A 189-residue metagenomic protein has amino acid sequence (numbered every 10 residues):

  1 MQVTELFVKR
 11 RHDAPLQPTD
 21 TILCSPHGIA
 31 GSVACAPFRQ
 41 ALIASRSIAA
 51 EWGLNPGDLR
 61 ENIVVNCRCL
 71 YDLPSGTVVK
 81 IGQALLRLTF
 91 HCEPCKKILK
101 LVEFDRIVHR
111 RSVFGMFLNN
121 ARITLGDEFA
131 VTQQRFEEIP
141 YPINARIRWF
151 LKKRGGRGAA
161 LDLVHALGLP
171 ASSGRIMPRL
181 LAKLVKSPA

Functional and structural regions predicted by a protein language model:
M1-C92, R122, F136-I143, W149-G158 (+1 more regions): Electropositive, beta-rich accessory/interaction domains or terminal extensions that provide binding surfaces
W52-N62, K97-S112: Short, basic/aromatic beta-hairpin or loop at an interaction surface
R87-T89, D105-L118: Active-site scaffold segments
L99, D127, Y141-P142: Short, charged, solvent-exposed linker or helix-capping segments at domain edges/interfaces that act as flexible hinges
V113-Q133, E138, L151: Well-ordered alpha/beta subsegment
